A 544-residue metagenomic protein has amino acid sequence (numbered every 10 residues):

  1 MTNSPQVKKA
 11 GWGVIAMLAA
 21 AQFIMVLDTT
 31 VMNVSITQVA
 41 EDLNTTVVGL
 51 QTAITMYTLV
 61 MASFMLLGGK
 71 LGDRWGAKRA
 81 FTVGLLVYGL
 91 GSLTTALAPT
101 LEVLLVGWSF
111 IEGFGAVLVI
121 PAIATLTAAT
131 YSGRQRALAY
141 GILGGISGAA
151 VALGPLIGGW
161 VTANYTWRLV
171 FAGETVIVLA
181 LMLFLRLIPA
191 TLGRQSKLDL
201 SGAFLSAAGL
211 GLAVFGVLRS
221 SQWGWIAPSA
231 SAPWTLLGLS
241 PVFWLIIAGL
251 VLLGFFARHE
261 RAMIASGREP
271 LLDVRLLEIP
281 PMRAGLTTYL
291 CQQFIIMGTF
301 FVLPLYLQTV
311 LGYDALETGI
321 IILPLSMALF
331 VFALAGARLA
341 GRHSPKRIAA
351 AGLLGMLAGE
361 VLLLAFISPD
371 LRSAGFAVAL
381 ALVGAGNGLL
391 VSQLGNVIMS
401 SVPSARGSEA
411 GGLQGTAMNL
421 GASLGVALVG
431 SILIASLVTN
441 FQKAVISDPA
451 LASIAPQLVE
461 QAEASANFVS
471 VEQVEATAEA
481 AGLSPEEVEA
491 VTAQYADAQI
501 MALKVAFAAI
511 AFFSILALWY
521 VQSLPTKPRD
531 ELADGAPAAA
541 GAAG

Functional and structural regions predicted by a protein language model:
M1-L18, Q22, V26, R258-A262 (+3 more regions): Transmembrane-helix exit segments and adjacent C-terminal regions of multi-pass membrane proteins
P5, M182-L210, W223-G238, A262-P280 (+2 more regions): Flexible interhelical linker loops that connect adjacent transmembrane helices in multi-pass membrane transporters
W12-M61, M65, I146, T166 (+4 more regions): Transmembrane core module of solute transporters
M25, I54-Y57, M61, Y88 (+10 more regions): Structural signature of transmembrane alpha-helices in multi-pass secondary transporters
V39-A40, L71-G72, I157-Y165, V217 (+4 more regions): Interfacial helix-cap and linker-helix signal at transmembrane-aqueous boundaries of multi-pass secondary transporters
L71, W75-L90, T94, A98-V106 (+5 more regions): C-terminal module of multi-pass small-molecule transporters
L71-L210, R219, P228, L237 (+1 more regions): Helix-loop-helix hairpins in multi-pass membrane proteins, especially solute transporters
T175-L192, G209-Q222, A248-I264, A517-P525: C-terminal membrane-cytosol helix-exit motif in multi-pass small-molecule transporters
